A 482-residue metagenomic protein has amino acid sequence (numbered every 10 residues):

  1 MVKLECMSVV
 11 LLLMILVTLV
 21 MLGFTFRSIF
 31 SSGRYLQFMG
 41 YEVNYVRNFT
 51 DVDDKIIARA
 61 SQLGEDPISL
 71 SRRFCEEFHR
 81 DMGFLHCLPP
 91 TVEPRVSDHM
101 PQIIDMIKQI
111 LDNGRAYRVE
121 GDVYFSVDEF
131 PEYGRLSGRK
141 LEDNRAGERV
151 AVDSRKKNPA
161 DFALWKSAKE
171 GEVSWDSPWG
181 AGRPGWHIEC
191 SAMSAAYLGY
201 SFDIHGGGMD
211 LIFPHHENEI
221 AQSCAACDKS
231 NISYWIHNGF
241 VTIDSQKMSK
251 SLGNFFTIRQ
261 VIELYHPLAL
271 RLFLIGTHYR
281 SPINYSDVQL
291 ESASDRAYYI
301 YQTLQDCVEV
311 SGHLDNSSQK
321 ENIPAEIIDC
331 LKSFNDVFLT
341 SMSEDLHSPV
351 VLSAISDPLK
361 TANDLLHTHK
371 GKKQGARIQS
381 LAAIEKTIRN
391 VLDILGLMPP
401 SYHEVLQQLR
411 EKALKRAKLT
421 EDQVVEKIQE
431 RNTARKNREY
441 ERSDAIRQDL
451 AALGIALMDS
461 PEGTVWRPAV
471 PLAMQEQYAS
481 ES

Functional and structural regions predicted by a protein language model:
M1-M14, L22, I29-S31, M39 (+3 more regions): Alpha-helical recognition segments enriched in aromatics with Gly/Pro capping that present substrate-recognition
V2-H86, D459-W466: N-terminal, positively charged nucleic-acid-binding surface of large information/translation enzymes
L16-L19, I56-R59, D176-P178, L252 (+1 more regions): Short acidic, glycine/proline-rich loop/turn micro-motifs
F49-D54, C75-F78, L88-I103, G121-F130: Short, glycine/charge-rich beta-strand/loop segments that flank catalytic centers and engage negatively charged groups
A58-Q62, Y133-G134, E219-I220, A473-M474: Short low-complexity, flexible loop/linker segments enriched in glycine and/or proline with clustered acidic
K247, N254-S482: Structural preference for alpha-helix termini/caps and helix-kink/transition segments
